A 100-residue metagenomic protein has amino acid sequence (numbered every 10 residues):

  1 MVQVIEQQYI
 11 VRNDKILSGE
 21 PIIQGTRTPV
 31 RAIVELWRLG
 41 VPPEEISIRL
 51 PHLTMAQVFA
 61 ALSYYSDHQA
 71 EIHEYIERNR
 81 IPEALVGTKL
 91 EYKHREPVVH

Functional and structural regions predicted by a protein language model:
M1-T28: N-terminal first-folded block
P29-H100: Long, charge-rich, low-complexity alpha-helical segments
